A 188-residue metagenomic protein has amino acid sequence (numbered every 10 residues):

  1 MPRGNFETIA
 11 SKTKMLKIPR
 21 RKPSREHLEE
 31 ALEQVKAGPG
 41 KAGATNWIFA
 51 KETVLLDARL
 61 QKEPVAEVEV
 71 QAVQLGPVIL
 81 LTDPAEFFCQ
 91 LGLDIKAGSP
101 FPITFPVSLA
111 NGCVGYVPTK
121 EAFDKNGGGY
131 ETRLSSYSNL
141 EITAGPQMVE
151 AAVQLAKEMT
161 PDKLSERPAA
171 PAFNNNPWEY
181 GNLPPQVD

Functional and structural regions predicted by a protein language model:
M1-D188: Non-catalytic substrate/cofactor recognition surfaces at enzyme active-site rims
